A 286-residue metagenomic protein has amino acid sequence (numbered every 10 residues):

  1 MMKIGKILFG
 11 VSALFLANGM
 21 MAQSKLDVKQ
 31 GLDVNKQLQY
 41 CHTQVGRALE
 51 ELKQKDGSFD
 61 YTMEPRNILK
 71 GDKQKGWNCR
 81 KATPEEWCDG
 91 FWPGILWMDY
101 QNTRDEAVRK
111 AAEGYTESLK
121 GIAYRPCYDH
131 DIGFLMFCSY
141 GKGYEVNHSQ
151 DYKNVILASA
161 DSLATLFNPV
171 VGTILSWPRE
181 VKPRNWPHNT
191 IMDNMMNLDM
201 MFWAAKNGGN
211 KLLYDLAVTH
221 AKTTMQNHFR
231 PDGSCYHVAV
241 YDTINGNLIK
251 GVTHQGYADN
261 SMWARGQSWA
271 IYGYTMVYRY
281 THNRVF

Functional and structural regions predicted by a protein language model:
M1-V28: Bacterial Sec-dependent N-terminal signal peptides
Q23-F286: Glycan-recognition and catalytic cores of secretory/periplasmic carbohydrate-active enzymes
